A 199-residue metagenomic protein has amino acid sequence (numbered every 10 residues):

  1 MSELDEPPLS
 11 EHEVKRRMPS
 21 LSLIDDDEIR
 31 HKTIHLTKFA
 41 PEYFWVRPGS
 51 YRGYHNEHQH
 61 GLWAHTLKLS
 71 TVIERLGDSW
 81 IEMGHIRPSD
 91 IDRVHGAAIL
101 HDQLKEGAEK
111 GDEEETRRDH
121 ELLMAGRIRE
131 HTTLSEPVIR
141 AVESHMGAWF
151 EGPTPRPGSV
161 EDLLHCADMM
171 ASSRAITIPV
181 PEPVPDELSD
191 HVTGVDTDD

Functional and structural regions predicted by a protein language model:
M1-L4, D196-D199: Terminal helices and disordered tails flanking the catalytic cores of nucleotide-processing hydrolases
S2-G111: Acidic/His-rich, divalent-metal-binding segments that scaffold phosphate/diphosphate chemistry
H65-T66, S70-G77, R93-V94, R118-P153: Histidine- and acidic-residue-rich, metal-dependent catalytic cores
D78, E114-E115, P181: Residues in and immediately flanking transmembrane alpha helices
D78, L104, A108, R129-T133 (+2 more regions): Hydrophobic/aromatic-lined pockets within catalytic cores
G84-V94, L134-E187: Histidine/acidic-rich helix-loop-helix segments that form or flank divalent-metal centers in metalloenzyme catalytic
D102, D168-A171, D196-D198: Acidic side chains
D112-H131, E187-D196: Divalent-cation-assisted or electrostatically stabilized phosphate/pyrophosphate-binding catalytic cores
